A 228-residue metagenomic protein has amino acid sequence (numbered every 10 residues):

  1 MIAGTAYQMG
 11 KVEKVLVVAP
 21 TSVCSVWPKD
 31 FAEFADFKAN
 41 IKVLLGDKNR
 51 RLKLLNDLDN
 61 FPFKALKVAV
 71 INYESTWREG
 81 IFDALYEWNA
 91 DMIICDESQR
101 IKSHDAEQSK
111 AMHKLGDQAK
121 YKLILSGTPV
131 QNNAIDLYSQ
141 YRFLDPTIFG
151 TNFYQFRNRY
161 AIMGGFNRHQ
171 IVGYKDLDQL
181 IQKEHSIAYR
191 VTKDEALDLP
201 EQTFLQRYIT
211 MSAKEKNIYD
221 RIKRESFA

Functional and structural regions predicted by a protein language model:
M1-E13, A111-H113, F143-L144: Walker A/P-loop NTP-binding motif
V12-E33, Q131-D136: Conserved Walker A/P-loop ATP-binding site and its immediately adjacent core in helicase/helicase-like ATPase domains
V23-K48, L144-T147: Conserved helix-turn-beta segment of the N-terminal RecA-like "Helicase ATP-binding" lobe in SF1/SF2 helicases
V43-L52, Y73-R78, K102-D105: Conserved helicase motor
R50-A69: Conserved motor-coupling elements within RecA-like helicase/translocase cores
V70-T76, F82-N89, A106-K120, L125 (+1 more regions): Inter-lobe coupling linker of SF2 helicases/translocases
D96-E97: Walker B catalytic acidic pair
Y138-Y154: A short helix-turn-beta junction within AAA+ P-loop NTPase domains corresponding to the substrate/partner-engaging
